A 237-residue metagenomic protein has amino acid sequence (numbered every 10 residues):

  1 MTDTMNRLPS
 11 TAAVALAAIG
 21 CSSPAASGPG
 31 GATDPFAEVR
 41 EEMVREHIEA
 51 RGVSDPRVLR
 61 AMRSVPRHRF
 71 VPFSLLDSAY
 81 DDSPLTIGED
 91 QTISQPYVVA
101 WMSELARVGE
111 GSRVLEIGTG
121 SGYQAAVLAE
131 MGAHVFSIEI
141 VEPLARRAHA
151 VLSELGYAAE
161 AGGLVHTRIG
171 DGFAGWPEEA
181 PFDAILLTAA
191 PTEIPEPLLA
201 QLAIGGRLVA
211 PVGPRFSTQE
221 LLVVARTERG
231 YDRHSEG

Functional and structural regions predicted by a protein language model:
T2-A12: Bacterial N-terminal signal peptides that target proteins for export
D3, F70-P72, I204-G206: Short amphipathic alpha-helical segments with coiled-coil-like heptad repeat character
A15-L16: Repetitive helical segments and hydrophobic/amphipathic motifs
I19-G20: C-terminal motif of bacterial Sec signal peptides marking the signal peptidase cleavage site
S23-L115, A126, M131, L144-R146 (+3 more regions): Class I SAM-dependent transferase core
R107-R229: Conserved nucleotide-cofactor-binding alpha/beta core module
P214, E236-G237: Residue-level structural signal for beta-strand termini and adjacent loop
